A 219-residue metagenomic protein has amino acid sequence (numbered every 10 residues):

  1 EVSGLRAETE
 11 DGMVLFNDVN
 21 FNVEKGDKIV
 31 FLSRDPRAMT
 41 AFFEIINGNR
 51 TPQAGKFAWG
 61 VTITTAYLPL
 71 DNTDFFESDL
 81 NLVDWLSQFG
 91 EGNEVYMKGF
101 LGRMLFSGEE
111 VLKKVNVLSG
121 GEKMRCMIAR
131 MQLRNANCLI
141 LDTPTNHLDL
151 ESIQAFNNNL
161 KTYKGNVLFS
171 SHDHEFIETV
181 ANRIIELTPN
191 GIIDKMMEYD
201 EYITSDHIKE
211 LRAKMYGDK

Functional and structural regions predicted by a protein language model:
E1-K219: ABC ATP-binding cassette signature C-motif
